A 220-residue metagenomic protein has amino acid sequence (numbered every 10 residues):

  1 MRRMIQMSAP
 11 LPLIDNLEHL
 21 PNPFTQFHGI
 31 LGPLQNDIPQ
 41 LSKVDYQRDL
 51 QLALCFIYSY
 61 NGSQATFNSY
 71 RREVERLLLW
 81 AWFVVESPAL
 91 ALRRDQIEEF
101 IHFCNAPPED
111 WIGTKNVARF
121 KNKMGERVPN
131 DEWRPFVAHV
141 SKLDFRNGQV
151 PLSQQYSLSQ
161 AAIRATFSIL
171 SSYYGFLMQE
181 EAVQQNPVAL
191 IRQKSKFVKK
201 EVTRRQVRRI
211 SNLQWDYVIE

Functional and structural regions predicted by a protein language model:
M4-N68, E73: N-terminal DNA-binding module of tyrosine recombinases/phage integrases
L52-N68, E75-R205: N-terminal core-binding DNA-recognition domain of tyrosine recombinases/integrases
F197-E220: DNA breakage-rejoining catalytic core of tyrosine-based enzymes
